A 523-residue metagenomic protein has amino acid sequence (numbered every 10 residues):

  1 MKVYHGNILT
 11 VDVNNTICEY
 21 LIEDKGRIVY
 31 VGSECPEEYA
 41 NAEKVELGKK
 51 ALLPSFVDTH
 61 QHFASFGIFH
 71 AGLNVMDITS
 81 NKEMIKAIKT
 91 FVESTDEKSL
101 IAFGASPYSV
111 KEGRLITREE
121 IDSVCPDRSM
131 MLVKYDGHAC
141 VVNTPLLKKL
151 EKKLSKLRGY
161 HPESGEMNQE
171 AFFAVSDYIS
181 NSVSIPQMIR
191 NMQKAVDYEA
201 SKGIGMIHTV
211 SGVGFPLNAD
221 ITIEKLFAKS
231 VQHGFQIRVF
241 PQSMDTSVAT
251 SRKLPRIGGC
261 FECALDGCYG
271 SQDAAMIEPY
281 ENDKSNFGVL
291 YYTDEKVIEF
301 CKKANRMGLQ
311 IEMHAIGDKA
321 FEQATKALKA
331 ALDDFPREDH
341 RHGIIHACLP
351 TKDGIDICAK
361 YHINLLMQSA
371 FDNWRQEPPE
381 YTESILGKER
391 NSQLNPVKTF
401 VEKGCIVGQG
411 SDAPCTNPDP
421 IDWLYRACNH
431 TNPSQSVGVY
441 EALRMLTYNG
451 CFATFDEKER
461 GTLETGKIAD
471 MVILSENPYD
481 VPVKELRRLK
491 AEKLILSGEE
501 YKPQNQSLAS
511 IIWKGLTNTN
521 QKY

Functional and structural regions predicted by a protein language model:
M1-E37, I85-T95, N181, I185-S201 (+4 more regions): Active-site microenvironment of metallo-dependent hydrolases
K2-Y4, L9-D24, I28-H233, V239-M244 (+6 more regions): Divalent metal-binding segments
V57-T59, I207, I237-P241, I257-L265 (+4 more regions): Hydrophobic faces of well-ordered beta-strands that scaffold small-molecule active sites in alpha/beta enzyme cores
S80, L265, S369-N373: Short, acidic/turn-prone active-site loops that include or flank metal/cofactor- and phosphate-binding residues
Y108-V110, A139-C140, I207-H208, G214-A219 (+8 more regions): Flexible loop/turn segments at secondary-structure boundaries
L226, S230-G259, R341-C348, S384-G404: Phosphate/diphosphate-binding loops
T250-K253, F335-R337, C358-K360: Acidic (Asp/Glu)-rich catalytic clusters
K302-Q310, K319-F321, T325-H342, A347 (+5 more regions): His/Asp/Glu-enriched, well-ordered alpha-helical/loop segment that forms or immediately abuts the divalent-metal
